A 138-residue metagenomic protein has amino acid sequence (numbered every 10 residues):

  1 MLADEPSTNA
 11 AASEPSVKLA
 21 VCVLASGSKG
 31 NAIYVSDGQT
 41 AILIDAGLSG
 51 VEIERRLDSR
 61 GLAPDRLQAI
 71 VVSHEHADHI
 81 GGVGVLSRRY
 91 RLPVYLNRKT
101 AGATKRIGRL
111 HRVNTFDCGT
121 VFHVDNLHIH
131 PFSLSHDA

Functional and structural regions predicted by a protein language model:
M1-R60: Conserved beta-strand hairpin/beta-sheet module of binuclear metal-dependent hydrolase folds, prominently
S13, Y34, G61, G84-L86 (+2 more regions): Short secondary-structure boundary/capping segments
A20-V23, S49, I70-S73, P131-L134: Short, flexible loop segments at the rims of nucleotide/cofactor-binding pockets, characterized by
S26-S28, L48-G50, H76-A77, L134-A138: Short beta->alpha connector loops
V35, D45, H74, V94 (+2 more regions): Divalent metal-coordination and catalytic microenvironments
G38-T40, R88-L92, G108-R112: Short glycine/proline-enriched coil/turn segments at helix->beta-strand junctions
G50-L96, N114: Active-site metal-binding motif and surrounding structural segment of the metallo-beta-lactamase
N97-A138: Metallo-beta-lactamase
